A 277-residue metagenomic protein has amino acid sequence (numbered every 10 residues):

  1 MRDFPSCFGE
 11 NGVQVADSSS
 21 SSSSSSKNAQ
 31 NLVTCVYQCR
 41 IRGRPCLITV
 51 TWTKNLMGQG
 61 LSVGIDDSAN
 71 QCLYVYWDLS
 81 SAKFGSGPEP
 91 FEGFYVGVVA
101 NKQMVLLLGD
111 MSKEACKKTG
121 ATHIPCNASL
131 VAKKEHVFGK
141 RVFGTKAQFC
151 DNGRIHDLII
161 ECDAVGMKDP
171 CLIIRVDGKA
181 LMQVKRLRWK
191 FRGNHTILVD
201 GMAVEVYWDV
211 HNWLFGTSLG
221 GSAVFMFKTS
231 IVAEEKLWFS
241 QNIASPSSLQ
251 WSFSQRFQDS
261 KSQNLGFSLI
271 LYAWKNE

Functional and structural regions predicted by a protein language model:
M1-A121: N-terminal low-complexity/intrinsically disordered pre-sequences and tails
L56-G58, P90-E92, K140-F143, V165-P170 (+1 more regions): A short, compositionally biased
Q71-L79, A147-C162, K179: Short, flexible domain-boundary/linker segments around small modular repeats
K102-G153: Surface-exposed beta-loop interaction hotspot
L158-E205: Extended serine/threonine-enriched, polar tracts that run as long, contiguous segments within proteins
R186-E234: Accessory, usually C-terminal, subdomains that scaffold auxiliary metal cofactors
S230-E235, Q258-E277: C-terminal helix/juxtamembrane-tail motif
W238-S262, I270: Long, low-complexity intrinsically disordered regions
